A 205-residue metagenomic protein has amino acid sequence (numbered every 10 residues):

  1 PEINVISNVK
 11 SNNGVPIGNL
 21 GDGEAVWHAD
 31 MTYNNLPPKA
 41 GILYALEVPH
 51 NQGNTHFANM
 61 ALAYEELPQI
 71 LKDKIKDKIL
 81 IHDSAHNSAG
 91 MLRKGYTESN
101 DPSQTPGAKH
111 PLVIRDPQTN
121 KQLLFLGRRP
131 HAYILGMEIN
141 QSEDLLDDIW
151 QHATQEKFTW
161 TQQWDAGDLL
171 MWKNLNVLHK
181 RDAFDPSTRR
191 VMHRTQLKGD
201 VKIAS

Functional and structural regions predicted by a protein language model:
P1-M171, L175-S205: Fe(II)/2-oxoglutarate oxygenase catalytic core
